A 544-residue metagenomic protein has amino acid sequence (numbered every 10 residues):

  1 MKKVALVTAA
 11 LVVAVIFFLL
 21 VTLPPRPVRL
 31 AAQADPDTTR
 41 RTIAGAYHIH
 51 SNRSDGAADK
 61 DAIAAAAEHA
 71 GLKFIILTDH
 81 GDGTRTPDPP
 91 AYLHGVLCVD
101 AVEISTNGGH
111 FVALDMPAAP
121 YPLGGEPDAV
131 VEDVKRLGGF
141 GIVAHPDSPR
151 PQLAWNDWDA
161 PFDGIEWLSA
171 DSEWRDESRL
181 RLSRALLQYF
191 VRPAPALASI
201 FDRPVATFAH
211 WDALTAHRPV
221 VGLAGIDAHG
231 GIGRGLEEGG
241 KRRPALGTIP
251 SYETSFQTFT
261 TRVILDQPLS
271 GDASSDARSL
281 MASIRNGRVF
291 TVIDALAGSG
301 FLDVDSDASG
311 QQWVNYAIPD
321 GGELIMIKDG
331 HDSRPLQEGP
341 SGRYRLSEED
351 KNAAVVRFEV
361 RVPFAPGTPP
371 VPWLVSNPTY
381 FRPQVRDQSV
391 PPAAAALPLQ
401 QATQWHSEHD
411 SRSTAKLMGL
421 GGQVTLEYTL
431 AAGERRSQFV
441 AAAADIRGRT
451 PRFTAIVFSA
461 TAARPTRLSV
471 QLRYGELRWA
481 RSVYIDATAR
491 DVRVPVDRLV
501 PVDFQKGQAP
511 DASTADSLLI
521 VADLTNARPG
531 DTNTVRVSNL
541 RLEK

Functional and structural regions predicted by a protein language model:
K2-P36, T42, H217-G222, I226-A393: C-terminal functional module detector
V28-Q188, F201-H217, G225, P363 (+2 more regions): A metal-dependent hydrolase metal-coordination microenvironment
G56-D59, H110, D176-S178, R234-G235 (+3 more regions): Short, solvent-exposed loop/turn and secondary-structure capping segments
A57, H80-D82, H145-P149, A308 (+3 more regions): Short beta->alpha connector loops
I104-G109, S270-G271, A489-D491: A short acidic, often aromatic-flanked loop/helix-cap motif at beta-alpha or helix-coil junctions that lines enzyme
S178-A198, E237-P250: Charged, glycine/proline-rich intrinsically disordered loops and linkers
R386-K544: Beta-rich carbohydrate-recognition modules and glycan-binding surfaces
